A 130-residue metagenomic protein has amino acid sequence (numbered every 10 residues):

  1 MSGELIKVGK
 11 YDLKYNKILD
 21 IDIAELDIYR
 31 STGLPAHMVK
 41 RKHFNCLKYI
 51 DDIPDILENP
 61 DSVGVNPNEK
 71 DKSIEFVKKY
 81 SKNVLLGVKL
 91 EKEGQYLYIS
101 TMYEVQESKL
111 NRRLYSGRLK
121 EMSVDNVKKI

Functional and structural regions predicted by a protein language model:
M1-I130: Ribonuclease/tRNase effector modules and their secretory precursors
